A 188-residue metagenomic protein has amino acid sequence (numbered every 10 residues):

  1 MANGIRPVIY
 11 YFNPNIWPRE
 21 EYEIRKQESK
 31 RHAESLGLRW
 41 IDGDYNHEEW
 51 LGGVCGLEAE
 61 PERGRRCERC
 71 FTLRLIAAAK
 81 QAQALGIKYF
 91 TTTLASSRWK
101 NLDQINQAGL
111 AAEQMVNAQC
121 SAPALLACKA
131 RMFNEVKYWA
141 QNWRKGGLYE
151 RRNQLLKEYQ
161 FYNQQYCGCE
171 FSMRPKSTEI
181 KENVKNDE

Functional and structural regions predicted by a protein language model:
M1-A118, C128-E188: Nucleotide-activated chemistry modules centered on ATP-dependent adenylation/adenylyltransferase
